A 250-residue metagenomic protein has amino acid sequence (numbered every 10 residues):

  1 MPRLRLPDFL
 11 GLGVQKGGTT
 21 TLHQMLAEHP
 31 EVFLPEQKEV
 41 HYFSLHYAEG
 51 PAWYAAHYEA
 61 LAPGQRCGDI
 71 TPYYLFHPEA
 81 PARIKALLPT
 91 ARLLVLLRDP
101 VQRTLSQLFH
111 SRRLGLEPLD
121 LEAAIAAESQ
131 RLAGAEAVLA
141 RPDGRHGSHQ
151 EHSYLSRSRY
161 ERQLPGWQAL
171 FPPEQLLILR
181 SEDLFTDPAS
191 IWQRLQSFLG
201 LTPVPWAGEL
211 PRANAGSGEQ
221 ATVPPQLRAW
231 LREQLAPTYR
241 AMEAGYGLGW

Functional and structural regions predicted by a protein language model:
M1-H77, A86-A133, R141-H149: PAPS-dependent sulfotransferase catalytic core
T21, E79-A82, R162, A189-S190: Generic recognition of short, well-ordered alpha-helical segments
A48-P51, H77-P78, E161, P225 (+1 more regions): Structural motif corresponding to alpha-helix initiation and N-cap regions
P51-A55, P81, L164, Y239: Generic structural signal for well-ordered alpha-helices, preferentially at hydrophobic/aromatic core positions
Y54-P63, L87, Y160-Q175: CE4/NodB-like, metal-dependent polysaccharide N-deacetylase domain that modifies extracellular/periplasmic N-acetylated
P72-F76, S156-R157, D183-D187: Acidic, metal-coordinating catalytic cores used for nucleic-acid/nucleotide bond scission and strand-transfer chemistry
P100, P165-A241, G247-L248: The conserved 3'-phosphoadenosine-5'-phosphosulfate
L139-S156, A215-L227: Surface-exposed cleft-lining segments at the edges of enzyme active sites
